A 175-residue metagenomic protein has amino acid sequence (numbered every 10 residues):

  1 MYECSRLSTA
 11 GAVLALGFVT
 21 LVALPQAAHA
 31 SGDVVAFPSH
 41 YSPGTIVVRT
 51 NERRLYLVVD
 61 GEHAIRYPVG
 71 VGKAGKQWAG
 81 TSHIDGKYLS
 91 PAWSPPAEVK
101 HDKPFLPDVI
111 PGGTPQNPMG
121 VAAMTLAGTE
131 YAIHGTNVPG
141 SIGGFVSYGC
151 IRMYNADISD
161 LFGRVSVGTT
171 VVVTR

Functional and structural regions predicted by a protein language model:
Y2-L14: Bacterial N-terminal signal peptides that target proteins for export
G11-A23: Bacterial N-terminal signal peptides
A23-A30: Sec/Tat signal peptide C-region and signal peptidase I cleavage site
A30-R49: Short N-terminal segments immediately surrounding and downstream of signal-peptide cleavage
D33, Y41, G61-R66, K73-T81 (+2 more regions): Exported/periplasmic cell-wall-interacting domains
G44-I46, R53, A122: Residue-level detector of beta-strand structural context in well-folded domains
V47-R49, Y56-L57, R152: Structural recognition of beta-strand segments within beta-rich domains
T50-E52, G128: Residue-level signal for tight coil/turn positions that link beta-strands
